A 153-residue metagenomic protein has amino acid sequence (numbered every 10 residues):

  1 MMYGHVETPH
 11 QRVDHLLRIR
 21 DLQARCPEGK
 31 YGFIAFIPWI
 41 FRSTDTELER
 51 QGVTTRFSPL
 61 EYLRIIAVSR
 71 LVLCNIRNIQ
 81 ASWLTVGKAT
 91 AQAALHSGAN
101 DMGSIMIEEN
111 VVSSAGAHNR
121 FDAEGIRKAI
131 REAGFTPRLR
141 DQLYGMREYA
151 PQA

Functional and structural regions predicted by a protein language model:
M1-Y3, F41: Short linear capping/connector segments at secondary-structure termini
Y3-R18, L84-T85: Active-site glycine- and acidic-residue-rich loops that bind and position anionic ligands or nucleotide-like cofactors
L17, A24-A153: Auxiliary Fe-S-binding modules of radical SAM enzymes
